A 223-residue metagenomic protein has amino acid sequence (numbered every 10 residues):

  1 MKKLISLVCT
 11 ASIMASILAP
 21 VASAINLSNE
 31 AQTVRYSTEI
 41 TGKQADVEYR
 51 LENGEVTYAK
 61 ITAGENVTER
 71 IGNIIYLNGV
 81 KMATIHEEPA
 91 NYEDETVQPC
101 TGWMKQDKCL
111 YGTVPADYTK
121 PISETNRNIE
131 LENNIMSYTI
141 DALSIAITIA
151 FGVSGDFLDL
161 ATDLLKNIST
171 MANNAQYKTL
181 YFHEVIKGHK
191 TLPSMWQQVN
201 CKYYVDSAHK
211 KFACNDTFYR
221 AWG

Functional and structural regions predicted by a protein language model:
M1-L4: Positively charged n-region of N-terminal signal peptides that target proteins for export
S6, A15-Y36: Sec-dependent signal peptide cleavage junction
V34-A63: N-terminal targeting signals for Sec/Tat export/insertion, comprising classic cleavable signal peptides
T68-I71, I75-G102: Non-catalytic propeptide/linker segments at domain boundaries
Y76, W196-H209: Core beta-strand residues in small-molecule sensory/regulatory alpha/beta domains
A90-T148, I168-K202: Add "or lipid-surface remodeling" -> "...that mediate pore formation, membrane permeabilization, membrane fusion
A150-L158: Short hydrophobic alpha-helical membrane-entry/anchor segments
A208-G223: Short, low-complexity, Pro/Ser/Thr/Gly-rich segments in the mature regions of secreted, periplasmic
